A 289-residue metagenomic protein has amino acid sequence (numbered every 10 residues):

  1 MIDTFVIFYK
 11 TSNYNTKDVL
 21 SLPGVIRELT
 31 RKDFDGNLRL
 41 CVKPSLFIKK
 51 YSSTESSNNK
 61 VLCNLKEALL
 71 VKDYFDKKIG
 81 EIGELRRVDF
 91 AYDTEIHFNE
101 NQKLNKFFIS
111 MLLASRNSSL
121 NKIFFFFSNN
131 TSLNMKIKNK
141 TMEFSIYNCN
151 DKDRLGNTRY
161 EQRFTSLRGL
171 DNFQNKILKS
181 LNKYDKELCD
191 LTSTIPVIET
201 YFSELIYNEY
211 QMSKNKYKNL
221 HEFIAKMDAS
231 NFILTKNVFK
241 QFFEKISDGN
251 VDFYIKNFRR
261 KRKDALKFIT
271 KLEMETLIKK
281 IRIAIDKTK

Functional and structural regions predicted by a protein language model:
M1-I246, I269-K289: Structured, helix-rich domain cores that form ligand/interaction pockets
Q241-K263: Helix-turn-helix DNA-binding segment
N257-E275: Short, solvent-exposed alpha-helical "recognition" segments
